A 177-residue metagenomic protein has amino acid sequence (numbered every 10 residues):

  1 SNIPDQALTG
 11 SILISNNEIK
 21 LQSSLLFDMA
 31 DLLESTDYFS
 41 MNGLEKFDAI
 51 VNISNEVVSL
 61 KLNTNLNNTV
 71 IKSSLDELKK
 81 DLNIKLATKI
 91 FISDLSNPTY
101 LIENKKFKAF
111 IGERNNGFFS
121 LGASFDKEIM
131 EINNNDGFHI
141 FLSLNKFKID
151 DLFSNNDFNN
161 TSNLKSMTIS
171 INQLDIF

Functional and structural regions predicted by a protein language model:
S1-K105, I111-F177: Membrane-proximal interfacial segments on either side of biological membranes
